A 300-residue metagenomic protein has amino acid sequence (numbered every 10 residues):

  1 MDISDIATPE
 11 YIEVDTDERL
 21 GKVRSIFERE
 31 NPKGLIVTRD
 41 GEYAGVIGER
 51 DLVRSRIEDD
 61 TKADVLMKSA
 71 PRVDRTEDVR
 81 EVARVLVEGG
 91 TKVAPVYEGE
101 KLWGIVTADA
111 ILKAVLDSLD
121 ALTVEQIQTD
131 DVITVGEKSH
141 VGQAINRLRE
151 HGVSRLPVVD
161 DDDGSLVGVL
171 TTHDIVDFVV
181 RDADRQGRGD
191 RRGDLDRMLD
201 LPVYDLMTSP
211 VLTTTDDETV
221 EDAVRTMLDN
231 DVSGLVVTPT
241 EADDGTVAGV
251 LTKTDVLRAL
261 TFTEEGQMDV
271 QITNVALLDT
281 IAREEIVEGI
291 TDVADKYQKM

Functional and structural regions predicted by a protein language model:
M1-P9, G48-P71, A83, I105-I133 (+6 more regions): Tandem CBS (Bateman) regulatory domains
P9-D15, P32, R39-D40: N-terminal "mature head" segments of proteins
V14-N31, V73-G90, Y97-E98, V115 (+5 more regions): The conserved cystathionine-beta-synthase
S25, R39, E98, L260-G266 (+1 more regions): N-terminal short leaders/motifs
F27, L35-R50, L86, A94-D109 (+4 more regions): A glycine-centered beta-loop-beta connector
A223, D243, Y297-M300: Short acidic, glycine/proline-enriched loop segments that cap or flank alpha-helices
V275, D279-M300: N-terminal segment of the canonical double-stranded RNA-binding domain
